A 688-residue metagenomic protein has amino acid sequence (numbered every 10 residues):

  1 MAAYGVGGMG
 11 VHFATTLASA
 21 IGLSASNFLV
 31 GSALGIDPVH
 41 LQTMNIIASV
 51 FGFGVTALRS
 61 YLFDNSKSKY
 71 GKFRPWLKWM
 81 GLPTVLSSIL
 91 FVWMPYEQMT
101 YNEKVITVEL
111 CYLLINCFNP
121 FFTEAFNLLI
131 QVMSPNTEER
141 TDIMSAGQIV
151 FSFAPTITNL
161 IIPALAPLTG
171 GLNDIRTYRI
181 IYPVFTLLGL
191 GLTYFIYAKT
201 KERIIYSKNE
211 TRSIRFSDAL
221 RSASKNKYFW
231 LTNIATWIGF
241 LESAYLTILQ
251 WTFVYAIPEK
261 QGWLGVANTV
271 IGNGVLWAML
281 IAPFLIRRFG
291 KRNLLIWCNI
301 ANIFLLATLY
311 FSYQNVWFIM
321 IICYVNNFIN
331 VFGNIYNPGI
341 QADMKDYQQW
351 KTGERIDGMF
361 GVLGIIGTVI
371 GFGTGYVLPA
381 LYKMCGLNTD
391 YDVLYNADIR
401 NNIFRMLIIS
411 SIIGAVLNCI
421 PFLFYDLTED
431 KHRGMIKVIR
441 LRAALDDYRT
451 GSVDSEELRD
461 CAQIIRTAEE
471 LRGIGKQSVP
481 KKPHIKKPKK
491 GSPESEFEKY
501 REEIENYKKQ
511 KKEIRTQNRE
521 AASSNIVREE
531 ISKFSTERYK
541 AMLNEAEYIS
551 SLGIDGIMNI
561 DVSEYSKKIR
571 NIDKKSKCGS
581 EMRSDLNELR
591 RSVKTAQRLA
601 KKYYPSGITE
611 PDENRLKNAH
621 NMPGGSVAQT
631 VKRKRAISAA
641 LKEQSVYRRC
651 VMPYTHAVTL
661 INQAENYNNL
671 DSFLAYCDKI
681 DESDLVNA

Functional and structural regions predicted by a protein language model:
M1-G451, E547, D561, S566 (+6 more regions): Membrane-embedded alpha-helical bundles of multi-pass transporters/translocases, especially carrier/permease families
D426-K642, V646-A688: Intrinsic disorder in cytosolic terminal tails and internal cytosolic loops of multi-pass membrane transporters
